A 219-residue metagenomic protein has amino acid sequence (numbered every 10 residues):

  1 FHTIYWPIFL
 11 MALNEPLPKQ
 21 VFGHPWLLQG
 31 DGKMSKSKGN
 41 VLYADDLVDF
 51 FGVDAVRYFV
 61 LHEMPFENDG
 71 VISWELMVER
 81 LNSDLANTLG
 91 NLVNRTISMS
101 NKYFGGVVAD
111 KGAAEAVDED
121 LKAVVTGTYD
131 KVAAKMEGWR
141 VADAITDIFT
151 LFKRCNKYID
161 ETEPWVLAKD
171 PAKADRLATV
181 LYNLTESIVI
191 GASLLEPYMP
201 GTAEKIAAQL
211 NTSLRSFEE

Functional and structural regions predicted by a protein language model:
F1, M34-G39, A123-V125, N183-S187: Short acidic alpha-helix initiation/capping motifs at coil-to-helix transition points, especially at protein N-termini
T3-L13: Short active-site loop/helix that positions an aromatic residue
P7-F9, R57-M64, V189-E196: Short, hydrophobic/amphipathic alpha-helical patches that form generic packing surfaces within helical domains
L13-Q20: NTP-dependent nucleotidyl-transfer catalytic core
Q20-G23, A207-Q209: Beta-strand segments within the central parallel beta-sheet cores of soluble alpha/beta enzyme folds
P25-A116, S213-E218: Catalytic adenosine-cofactor/nucleotide-binding cores of aminoacyl-tRNA synthetases and other
L76-A113, V124-E219: Helix-rich, typically C-terminal accessory recognition domains appended to large enzymatic cores
